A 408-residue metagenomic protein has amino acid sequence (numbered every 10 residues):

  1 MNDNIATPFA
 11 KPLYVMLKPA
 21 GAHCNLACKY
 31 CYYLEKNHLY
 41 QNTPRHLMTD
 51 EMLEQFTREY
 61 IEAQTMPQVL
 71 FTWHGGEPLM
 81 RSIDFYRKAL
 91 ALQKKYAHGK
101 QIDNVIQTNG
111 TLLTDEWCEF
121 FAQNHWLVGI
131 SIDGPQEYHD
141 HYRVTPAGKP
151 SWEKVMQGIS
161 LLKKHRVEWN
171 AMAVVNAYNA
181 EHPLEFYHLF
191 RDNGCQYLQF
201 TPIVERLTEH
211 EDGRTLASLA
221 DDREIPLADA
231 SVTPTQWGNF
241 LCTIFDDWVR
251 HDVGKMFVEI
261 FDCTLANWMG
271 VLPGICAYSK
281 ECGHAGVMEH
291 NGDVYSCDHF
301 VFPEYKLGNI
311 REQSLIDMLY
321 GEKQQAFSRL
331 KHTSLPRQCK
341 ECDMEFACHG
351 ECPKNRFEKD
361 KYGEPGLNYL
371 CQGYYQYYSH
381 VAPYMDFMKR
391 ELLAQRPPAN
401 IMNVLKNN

Functional and structural regions predicted by a protein language model:
M1-A10, H188: Long, charge-rich, low-complexity alpha-helical segments
F9-E51: Canonical Radical SAM [4Fe-4S] cluster-binding loop centered on the CxxxCxxC motif and its immediate flanking residues
V15-K18, L70-G76, D103-T108, V258-I260: Extended hydrophobic secondary-structure segments that form protein cores and membrane-embedded regions
A20-A27, E77-M80, C282, C339-E341 (+1 more regions): Cysteine-centered iron-sulfur cluster-binding motifs in ferredoxin-type domains/subunits of redox enzymes
T57-T72, R81-L219: Radical SAM/AdoMet-radical enzyme domain recognition
T145-E153, S160, K164-A277, E281 (+3 more regions): Radical SAM enzyme [4Fe-4S]-AdoMet core and its adjacent flexible, acidic and glycine-rich loops/tails across
V301-N408: Flexible mid-to-C-terminal extensions adjoining Fe-S/redox cofactors in radical SAM and related proteins
